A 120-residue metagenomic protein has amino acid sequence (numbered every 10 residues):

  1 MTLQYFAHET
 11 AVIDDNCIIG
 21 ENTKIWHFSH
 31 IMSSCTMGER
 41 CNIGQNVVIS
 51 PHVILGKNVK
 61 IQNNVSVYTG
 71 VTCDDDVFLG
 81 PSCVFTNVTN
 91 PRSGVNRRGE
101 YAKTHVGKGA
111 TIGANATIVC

Functional and structural regions predicted by a protein language model:
T2-E9, K24-C120: Flexible, glycine/small-residue-enriched loop-and-beta-strand segment within the central core of proteins
E21: Glycine/alanine-rich phosphate-binding loops at beta-alpha junctions
